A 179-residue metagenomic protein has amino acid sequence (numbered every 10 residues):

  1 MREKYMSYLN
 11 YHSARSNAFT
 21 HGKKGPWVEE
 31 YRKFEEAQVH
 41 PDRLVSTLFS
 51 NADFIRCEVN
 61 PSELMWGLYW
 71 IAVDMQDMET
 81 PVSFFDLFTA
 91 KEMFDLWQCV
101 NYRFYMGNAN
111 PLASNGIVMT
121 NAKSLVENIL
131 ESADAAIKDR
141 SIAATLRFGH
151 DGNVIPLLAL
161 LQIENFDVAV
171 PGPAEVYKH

Functional and structural regions predicted by a protein language model:
M1-H179: Signature for phosphate-centric chemistry
